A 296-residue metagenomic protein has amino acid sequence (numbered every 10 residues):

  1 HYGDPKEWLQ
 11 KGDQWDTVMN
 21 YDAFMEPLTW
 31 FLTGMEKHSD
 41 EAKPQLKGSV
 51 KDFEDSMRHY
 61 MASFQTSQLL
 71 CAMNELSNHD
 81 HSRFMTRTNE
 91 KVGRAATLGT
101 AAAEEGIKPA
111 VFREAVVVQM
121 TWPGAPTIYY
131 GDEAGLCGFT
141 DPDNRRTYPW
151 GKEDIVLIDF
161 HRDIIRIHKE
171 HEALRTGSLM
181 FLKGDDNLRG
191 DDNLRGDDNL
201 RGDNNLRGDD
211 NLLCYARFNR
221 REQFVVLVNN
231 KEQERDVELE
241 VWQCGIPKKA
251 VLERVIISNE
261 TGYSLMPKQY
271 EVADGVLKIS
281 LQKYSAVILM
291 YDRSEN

Functional and structural regions predicted by a protein language model:
H1-G3, N78-S82, A134-L136, R220-E222 (+3 more regions): Short, solvent-exposed loop/turn segments at secondary-structure junctions
H1-S67, A72, V118, G135-D163 (+4 more regions): Active-site-proximal helices and loops of the catalytic beta/alpha 8
L9-G12, N74-T100, V116-I155, L206: Aromatic/acidic polysaccharide-binding cleft in carbohydrate-active enzymes
P126-Y130, E170-S178: Acidic/polar loop patches that form or flank catalytic/metal-binding clefts of enzymes that bind anionic ligands
K183-D191, R207-I246: Carbohydrate-binding surface patches
D191-N205: Intrinsically disordered, low-complexity repeat regions of secreted/extracellular protein precursors
R254-V276: Solvent-exposed beta-strand/loop surfaces of large extracellular or lumenal domains
K268-N296: C-terminal beta-strand-rich structural cap/linker in extracellular carbohydrate-active enzymes
